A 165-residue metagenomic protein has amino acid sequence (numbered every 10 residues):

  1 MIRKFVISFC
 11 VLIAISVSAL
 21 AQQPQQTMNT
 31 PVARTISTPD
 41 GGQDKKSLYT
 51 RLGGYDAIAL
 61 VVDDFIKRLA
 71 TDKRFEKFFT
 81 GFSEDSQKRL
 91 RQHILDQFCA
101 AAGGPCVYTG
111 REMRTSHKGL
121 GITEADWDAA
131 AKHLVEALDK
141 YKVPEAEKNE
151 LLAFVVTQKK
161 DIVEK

Functional and structural regions predicted by a protein language model:
M1-K4: Positively charged n-region of N-terminal signal peptides that target proteins for export
V6-I7, Q26: Generic early N-terminus positional signal peaking at residue ~5-7
S8-V17: Bacterial N-terminal signal peptides
Q22-K165: Core of compact, soluble alpha-helical bundle domains
